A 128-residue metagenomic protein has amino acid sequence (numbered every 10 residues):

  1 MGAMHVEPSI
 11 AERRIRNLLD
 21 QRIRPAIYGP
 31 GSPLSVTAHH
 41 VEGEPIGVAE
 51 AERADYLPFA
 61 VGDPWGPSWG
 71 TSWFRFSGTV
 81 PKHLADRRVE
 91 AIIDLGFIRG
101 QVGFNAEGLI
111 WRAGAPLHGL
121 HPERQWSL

Functional and structural regions predicted by a protein language model:
M1-A54: Accessory carbohydrate-binding/adhesion or oligomerization-edge regions at the termini of glycan-active proteins
A54-A60: Low-complexity, acidic Ser/Thr/Pro/Gly-rich terminal tails and inter-domain linkers that flank the onset of structured
F59, W73, S77, R88-I93 (+1 more regions): Beta-strand-enriched, solvent-exposed domains that form extended recognition/catalytic surfaces
G62-K82: Short beta-strands within extracellular/lumenal beta-sheet-rich domains
P67, E90-I93, P116: Intrinsically disordered, low-complexity acidic/proline-rich regions of large eukaryotic scaffold proteins
K82, R88-E90, H118-L120: Extended, Lys/Arg-enriched charged tracts that mediate electrostatic binding to polyanionic substrates
R87-W111: Aromatic-lined ligand-binding clefts that engage carbohydrates, nucleic acids, or primary amines
V102-L128: Beta-strand-rich ligand-recognition modules
